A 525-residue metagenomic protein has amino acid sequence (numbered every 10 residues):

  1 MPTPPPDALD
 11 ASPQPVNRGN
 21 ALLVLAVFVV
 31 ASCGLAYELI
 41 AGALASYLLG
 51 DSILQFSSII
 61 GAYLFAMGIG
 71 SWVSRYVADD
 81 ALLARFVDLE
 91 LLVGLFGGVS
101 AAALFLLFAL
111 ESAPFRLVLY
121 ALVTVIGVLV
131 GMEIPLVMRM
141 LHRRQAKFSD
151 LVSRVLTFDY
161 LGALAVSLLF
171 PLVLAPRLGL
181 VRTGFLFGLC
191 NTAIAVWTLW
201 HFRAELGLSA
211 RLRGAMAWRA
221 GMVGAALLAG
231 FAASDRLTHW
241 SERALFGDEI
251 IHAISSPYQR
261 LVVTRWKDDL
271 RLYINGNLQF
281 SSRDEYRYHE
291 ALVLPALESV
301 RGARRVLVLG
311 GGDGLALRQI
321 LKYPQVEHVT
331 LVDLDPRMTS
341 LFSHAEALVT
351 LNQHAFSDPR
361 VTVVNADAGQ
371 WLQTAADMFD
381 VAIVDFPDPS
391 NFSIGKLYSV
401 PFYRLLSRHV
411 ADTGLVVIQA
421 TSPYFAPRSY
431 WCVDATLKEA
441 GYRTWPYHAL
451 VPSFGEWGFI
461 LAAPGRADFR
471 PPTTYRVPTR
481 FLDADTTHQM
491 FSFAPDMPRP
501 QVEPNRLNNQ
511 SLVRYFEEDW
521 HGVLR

Functional and structural regions predicted by a protein language model:
P2-L348, Q353-P452, W457-R466, H521-R525: Alpha-helical transmembrane segments of multi-pass membrane proteins
R466-R525: SAM/dcSAM-binding transferase cores
